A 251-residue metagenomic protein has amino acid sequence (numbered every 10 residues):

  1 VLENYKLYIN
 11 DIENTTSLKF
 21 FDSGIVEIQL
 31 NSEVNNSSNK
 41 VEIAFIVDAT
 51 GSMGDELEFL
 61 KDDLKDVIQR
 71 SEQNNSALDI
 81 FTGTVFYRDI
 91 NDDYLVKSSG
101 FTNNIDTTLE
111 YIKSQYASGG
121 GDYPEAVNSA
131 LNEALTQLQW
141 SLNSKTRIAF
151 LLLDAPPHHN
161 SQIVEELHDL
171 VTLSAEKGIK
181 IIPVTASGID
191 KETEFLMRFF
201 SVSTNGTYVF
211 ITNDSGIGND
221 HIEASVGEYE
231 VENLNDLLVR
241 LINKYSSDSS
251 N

Functional and structural regions predicted by a protein language model:
L2-N251: Divalent cation-coordinating acidic motifs and surrounding scaffolds that mediate Ca2+/Mg2+/Mn2+/Zn2+-dependent binding
